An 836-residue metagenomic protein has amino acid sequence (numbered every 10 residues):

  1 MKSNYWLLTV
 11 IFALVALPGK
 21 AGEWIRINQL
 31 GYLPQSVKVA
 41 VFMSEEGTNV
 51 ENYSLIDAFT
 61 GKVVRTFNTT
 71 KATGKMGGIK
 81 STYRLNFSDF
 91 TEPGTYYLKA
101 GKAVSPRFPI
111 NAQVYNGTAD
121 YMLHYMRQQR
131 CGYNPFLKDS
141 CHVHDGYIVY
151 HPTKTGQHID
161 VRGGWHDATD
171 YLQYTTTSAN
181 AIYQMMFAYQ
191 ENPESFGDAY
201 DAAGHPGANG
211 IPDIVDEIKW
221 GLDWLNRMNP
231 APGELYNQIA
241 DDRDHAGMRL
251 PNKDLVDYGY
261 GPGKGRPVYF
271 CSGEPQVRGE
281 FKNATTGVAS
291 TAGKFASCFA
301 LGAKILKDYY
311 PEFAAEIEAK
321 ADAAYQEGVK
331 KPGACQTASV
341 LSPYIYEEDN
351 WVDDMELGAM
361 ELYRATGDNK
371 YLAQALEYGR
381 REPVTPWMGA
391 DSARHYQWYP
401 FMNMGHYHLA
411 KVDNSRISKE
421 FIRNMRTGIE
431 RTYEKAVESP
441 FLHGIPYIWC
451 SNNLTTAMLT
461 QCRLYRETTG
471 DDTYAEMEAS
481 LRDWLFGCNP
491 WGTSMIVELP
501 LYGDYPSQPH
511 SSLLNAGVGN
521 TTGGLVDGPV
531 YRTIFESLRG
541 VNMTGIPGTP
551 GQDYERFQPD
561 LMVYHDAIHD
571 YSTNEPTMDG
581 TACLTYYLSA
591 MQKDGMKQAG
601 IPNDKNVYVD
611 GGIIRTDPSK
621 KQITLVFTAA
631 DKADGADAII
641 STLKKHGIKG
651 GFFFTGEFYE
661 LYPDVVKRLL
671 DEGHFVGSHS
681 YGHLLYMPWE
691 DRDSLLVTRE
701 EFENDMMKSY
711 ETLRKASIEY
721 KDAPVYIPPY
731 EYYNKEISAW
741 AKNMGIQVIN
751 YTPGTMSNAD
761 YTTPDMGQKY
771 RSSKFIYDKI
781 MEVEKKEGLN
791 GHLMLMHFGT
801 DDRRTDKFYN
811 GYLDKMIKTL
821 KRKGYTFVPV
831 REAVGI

Functional and structural regions predicted by a protein language model:
V10-G19: Hydrophobic h-region of N-terminal signal peptides that target proteins for export in Gram-negative bacteria
Q29-G101, P106, R127-N180, F187-A188 (+6 more regions): Aromatic (Trp/Tyr) and acidic
V37-T66, T73-G77, A100, D308 (+3 more regions): N-terminal carbohydrate-binding/catalytic regions of secreted carbohydrate-active enzymes
A203-I214: Acidic, glycine-anchored loop motifs typical of Ca2+
I214-I239: Carboxylate/His-rich catalytic cores and anion/metal-binding grooves
A292, A296-L306, A314-R364, A393-A410: Aromatic-lined, polymer-binding surfaces characteristic of secreted/periplasmic polysaccharide-degrading enzymes
P602-S694, K708-P724, M816-T819, G835: Active-site beta->alpha N-cap acidic-glycine motif
A638, E660-L661, L685-L795, G799-T826 (+1 more regions): Catalytic domains of cell-wall/extracellular-matrix polysaccharide-remodeling enzymes, centered on de-N-acetylation
